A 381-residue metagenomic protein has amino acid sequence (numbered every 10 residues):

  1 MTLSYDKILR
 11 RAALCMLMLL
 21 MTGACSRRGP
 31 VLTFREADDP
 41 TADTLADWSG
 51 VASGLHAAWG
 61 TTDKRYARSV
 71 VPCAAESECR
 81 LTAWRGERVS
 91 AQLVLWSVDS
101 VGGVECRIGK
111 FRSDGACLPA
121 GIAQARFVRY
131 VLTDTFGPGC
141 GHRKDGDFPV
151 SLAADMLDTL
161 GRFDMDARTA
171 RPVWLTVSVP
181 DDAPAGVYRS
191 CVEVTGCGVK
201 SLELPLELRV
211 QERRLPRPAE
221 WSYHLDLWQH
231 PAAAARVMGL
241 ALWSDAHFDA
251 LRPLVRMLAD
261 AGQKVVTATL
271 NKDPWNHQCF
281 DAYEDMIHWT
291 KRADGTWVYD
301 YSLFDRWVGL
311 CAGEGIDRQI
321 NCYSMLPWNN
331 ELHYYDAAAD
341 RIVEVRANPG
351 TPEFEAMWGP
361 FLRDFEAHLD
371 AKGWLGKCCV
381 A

Functional and structural regions predicted by a protein language model:
T2-A13: Bacterial N-terminal signal peptides that target proteins for export
A12-T22: Bacterial N-terminal signal peptides
L20-V31: Bacterial Sec-dependent signal peptides at the C-terminal "C-region" and cleavage site
G29-A75, V98-L175: Surface-exposed binding patches on compact interaction domains or structured appendages
C73-R85, T176, W243-A246: Asp/Glu-centered strand-loop micro-motifs enriched in Gly/Pro and often flanked by an aromatic residue
E78-D99: Contiguous beta-strand segments within globular domains
V94-R112, L160-E220, F248: Extended acidic/polar, glycine-enriched regions that form or flank non-catalytic beta-rich accessory modules
S178, R189-G196, L202-A381: Aromatic-lined carbohydrate-binding surfaces of glycoside hydrolases
